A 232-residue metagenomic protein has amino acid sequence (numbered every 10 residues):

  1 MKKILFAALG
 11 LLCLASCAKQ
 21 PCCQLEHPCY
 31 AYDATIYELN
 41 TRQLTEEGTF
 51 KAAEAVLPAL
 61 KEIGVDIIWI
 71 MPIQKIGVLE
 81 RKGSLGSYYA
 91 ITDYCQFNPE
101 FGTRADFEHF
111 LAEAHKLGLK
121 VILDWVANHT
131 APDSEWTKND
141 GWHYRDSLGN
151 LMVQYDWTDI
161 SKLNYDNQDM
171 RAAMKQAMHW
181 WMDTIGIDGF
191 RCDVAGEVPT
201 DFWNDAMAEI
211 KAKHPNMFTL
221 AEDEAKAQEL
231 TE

Functional and structural regions predicted by a protein language model:
M1-I4: Positively charged n-region of N-terminal signal peptides that target proteins for export
F6-L9: Sec-dependent N-terminal signal peptides
C13-S16: C-terminal motif of bacterial Sec signal peptides marking the signal peptidase cleavage site
K19-D66, P72-I185, D205-H214, F218 (+1 more regions): Substrate-binding/active-site clefts of carbohydrate-active enzymes
I122, G189-A195, L220: Short catalytic-loop micro-motif centered on adjacent basic/acidic residues
D193-P199, W203: Outer-membrane beta-barrel proteins
D223-Q228: Short, polar loop motifs at secondary-structure junctions
E232: Short, aromatic/basic amphipathic alpha-helical patches
